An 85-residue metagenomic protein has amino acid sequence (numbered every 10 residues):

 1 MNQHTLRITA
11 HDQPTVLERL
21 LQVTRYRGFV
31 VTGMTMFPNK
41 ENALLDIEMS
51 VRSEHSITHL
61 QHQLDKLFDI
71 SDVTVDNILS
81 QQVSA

Functional and structural regions predicted by a protein language model:
N2-A85: A conserved regulatory-domain signal marking ACT and ACT-like small-molecule sensing domains and adjacent regulatory
